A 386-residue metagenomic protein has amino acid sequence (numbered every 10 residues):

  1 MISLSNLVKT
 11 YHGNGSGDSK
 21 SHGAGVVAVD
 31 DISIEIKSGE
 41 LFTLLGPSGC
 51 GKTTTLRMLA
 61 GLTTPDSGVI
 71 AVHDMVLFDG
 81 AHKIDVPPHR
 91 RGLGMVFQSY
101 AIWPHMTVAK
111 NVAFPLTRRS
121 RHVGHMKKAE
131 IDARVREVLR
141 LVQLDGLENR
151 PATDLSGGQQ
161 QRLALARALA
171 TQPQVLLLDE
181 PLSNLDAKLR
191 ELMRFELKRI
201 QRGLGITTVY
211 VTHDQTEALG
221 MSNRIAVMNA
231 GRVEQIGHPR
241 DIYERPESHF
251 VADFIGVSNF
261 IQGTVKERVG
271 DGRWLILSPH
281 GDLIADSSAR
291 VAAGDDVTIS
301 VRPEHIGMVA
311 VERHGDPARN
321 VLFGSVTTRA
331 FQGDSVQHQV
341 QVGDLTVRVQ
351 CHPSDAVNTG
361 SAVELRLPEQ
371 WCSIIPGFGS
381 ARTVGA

Functional and structural regions predicted by a protein language model:
S3, E35, A71, E364-R366: ABC ATPase nucleotide-binding domain
L45-P47: The feature captures the beta-strand-to-loop junction immediately N-terminal to the Walker
A60: Helix-to-loop junction immediately C-terminal to a conserved catalytic motif
D66-V69, A230, Q262: Conserved coupling/switch loops of ABC nucleotide-binding domains, chiefly the family-specific signature
G68-G80: Conserved ABC transporter NBD signature motif
G92-G94, Q98, I102-D253: ABC ATPase nucleotide-binding domains
E244, R273, S278-S325, S354-A386: Glycine/charge-rich catalytic "coupling/switch" loops of P-loop NTPases
